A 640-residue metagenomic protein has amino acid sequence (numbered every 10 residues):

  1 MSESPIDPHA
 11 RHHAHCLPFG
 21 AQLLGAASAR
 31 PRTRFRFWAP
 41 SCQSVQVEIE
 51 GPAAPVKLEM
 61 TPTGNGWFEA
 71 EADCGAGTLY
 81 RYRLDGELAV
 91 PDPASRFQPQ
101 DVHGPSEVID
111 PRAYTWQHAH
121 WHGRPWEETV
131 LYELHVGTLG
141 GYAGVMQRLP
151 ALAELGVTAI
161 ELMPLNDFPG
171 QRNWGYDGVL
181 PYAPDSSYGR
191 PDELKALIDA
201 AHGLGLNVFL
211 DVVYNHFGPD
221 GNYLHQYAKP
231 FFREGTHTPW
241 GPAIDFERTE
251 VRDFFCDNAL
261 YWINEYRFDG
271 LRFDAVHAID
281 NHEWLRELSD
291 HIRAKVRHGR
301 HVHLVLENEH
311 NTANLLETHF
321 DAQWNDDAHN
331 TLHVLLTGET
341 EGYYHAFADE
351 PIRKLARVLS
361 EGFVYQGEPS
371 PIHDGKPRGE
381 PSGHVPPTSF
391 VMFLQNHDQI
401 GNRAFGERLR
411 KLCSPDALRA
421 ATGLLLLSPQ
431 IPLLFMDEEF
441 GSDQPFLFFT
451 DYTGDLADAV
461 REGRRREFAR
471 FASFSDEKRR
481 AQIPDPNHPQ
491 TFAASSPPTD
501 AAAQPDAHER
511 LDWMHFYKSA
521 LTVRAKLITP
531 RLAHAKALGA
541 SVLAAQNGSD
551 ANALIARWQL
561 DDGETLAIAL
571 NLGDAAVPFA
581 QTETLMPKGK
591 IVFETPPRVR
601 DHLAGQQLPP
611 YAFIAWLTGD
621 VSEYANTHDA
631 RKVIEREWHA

Functional and structural regions predicted by a protein language model:
M1-R34, P55-E133, T138-G140, G144 (+1 more regions): The feature marks proteins involved in alpha-glucan
H13-L17, E361, Y365-P377, L434 (+2 more regions): Glycan-recognition and catalytic regions of carbohydrate-active enzymes
F35-F37, E564-N571: Short, well-ordered beta-strand segments enriched in hydrophobic/aromatic residues
W38-S44, G75, G573-A575, L585-M586: Short proline/glycine-enriched turn/loop motifs at strand-loop junctions of beta-rich domains
A39, A76-T78, H602-A640: C-terminal beta-strand-rich structural cap/linker in extracellular carbohydrate-active enzymes
P99, A119-W126, H135-G140, G144-L306 (+1 more regions): Substrate-binding/active-site clefts of carbohydrate-active enzymes
V102, S289-S475: Conserved alpha/beta catalytic core and glycan-binding cleft of carbohydrate-active enzymes
A520-I528, A576-H602, L608-A612: C-terminal accessory region downstream of the catalytic core in glycan-modifying enzymes
